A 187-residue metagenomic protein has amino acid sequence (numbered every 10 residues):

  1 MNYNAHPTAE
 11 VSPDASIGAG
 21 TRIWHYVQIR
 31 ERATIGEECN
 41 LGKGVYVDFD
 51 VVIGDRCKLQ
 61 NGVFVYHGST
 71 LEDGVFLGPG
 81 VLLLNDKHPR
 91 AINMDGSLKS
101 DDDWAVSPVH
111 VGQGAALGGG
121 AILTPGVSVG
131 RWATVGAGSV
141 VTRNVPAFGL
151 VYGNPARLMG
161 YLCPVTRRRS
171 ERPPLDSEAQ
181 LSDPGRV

Functional and structural regions predicted by a protein language model:
M1-P7, A15, R22-S128, G160-L162: Flexible, glycine/small-residue-enriched loop-and-beta-strand segment within the central core of proteins
V75, F148-G149: Conserved Rossmann-fold SDR core element
G80, G138, A156: ATP/adenylate-binding site constellation spanning eukaryotic-like Ser/Thr protein kinases, ABC-transporter
S128-V141, L150: C-terminal/domain-terminus segments
V145: Glycine/proline-rich active-site loop of Rossmann-fold NAD(P)-dependent oxidoreductases
L162-V187: Cys/His-rich short segments
